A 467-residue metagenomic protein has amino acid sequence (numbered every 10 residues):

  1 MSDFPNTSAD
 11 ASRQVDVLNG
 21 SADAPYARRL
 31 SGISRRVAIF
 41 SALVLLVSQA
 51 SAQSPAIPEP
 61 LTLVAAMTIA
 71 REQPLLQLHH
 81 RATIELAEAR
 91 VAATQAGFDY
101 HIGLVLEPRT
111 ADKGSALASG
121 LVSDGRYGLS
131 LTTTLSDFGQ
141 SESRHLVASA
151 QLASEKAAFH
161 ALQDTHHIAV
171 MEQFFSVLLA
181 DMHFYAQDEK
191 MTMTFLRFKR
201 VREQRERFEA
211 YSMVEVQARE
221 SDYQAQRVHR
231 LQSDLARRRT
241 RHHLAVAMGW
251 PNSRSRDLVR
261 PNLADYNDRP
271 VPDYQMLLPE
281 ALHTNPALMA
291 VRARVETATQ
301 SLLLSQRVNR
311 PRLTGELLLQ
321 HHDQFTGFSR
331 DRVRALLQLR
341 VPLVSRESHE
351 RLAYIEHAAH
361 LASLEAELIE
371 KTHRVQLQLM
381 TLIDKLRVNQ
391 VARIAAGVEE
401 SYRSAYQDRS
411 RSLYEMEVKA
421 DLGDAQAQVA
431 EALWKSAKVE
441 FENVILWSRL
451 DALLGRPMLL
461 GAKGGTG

Functional and structural regions predicted by a protein language model:
T7, R13-I39: Bacterial N-terminal signal peptides that target proteins for export
A27, S31, S54-A56, V64 (+4 more regions): Acidic, low-complexity, intrinsically disordered peripheral segments
V37-S48: Bacterial N-terminal signal peptides
A52-P108, T134-L135, A210-M213, P251-S301 (+6 more regions): Bacterial Sec-pathway N-terminal export signals of envelope proteins
S54-E59, Q95, G103-L135, R144 (+5 more regions): Small/polar, glycine/serine/threonine/aspartate-rich low-complexity segments that form flexible
T68-L78, E85-H101, L129-V147, A157-D164 (+6 more regions): A glycine-/polar-enriched beta->alpha junction
L162-E280, L382-N389, Q428-V429, S436 (+1 more regions): Periplasmic alpha-helical coiled-coil/stalk elements that build and connect Gram-negative outer-membrane
Q204-A210, R411-K419, L453: A short glycine-centered flexible hinge/capping loop motif at secondary-structure junctions
